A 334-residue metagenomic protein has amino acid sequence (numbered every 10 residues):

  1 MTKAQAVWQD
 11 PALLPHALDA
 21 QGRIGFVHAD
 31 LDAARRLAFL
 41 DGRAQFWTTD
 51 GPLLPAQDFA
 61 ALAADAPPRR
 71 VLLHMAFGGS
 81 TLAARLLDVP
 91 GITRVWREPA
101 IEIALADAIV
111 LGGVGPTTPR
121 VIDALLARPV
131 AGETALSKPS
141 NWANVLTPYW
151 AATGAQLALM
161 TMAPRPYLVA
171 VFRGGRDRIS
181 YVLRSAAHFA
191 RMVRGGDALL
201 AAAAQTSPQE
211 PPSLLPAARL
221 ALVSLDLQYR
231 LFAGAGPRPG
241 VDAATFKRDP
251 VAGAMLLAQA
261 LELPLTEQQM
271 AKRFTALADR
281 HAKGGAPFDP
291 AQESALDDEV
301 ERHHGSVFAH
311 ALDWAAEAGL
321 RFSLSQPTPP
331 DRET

Functional and structural regions predicted by a protein language model:
M1-A63, T206-L220, L225-G240, F246-T334: PAPS-dependent sulfotransferases, especially Golgi type II membrane carbohydrate sulfotransferases
K3-D177: PAPS-dependent sulfotransferase catalytic domain
I103-I109, N144-P237, A243-K247, A252-E267: PAPS-dependent sulfotransferase catalytic domain
G113-A124, D177-M192, A286-A295: A polyampholytic, Gly/Pro-enriched intrinsically disordered region
L136-K138, G240-A243: Short beta-strand segments
